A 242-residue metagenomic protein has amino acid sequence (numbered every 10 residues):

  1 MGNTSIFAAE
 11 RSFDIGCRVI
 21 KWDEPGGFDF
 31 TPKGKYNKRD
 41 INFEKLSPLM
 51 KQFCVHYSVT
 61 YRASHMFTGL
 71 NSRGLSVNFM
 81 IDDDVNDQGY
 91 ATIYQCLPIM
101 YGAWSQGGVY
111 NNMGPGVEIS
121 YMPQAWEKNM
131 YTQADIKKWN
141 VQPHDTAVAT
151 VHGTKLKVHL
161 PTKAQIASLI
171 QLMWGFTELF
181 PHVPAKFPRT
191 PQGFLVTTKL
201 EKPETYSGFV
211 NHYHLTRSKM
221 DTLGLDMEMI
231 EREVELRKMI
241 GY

Functional and structural regions predicted by a protein language model:
M1-G26, L46, A125-Y242: Basic/polar, cationic surfaces and motifs that engage anionic cell-wall and phosphate/carboxylate ligands
P25-H182: Active-site-adjacent loop/helix surface patches within enzyme catalytic domains that shape the substrate-binding cleft
